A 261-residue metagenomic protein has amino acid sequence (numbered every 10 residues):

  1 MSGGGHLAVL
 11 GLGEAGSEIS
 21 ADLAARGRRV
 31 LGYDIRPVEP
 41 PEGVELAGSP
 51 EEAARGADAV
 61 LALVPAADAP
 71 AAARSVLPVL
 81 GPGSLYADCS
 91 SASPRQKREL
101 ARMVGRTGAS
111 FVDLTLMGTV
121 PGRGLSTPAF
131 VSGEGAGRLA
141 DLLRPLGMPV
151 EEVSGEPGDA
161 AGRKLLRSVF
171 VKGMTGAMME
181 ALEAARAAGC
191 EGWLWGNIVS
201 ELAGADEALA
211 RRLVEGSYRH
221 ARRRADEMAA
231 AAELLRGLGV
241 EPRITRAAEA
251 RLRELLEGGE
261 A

Functional and structural regions predicted by a protein language model:
M1-G56, V79: NAD(P)+-binding Rossmann beta1-loop-alpha1 motif at the extreme N-terminus of oxidoreductases
L7, V30-L31, F111, V150 (+1 more regions): Hydrophobic anchor at the start of a short beta-strand that flanks the dinucleotide cofactor-binding loop
L10, Y33, A62-L63, L114: The conserved SAM/SAH-binding core of class I Rossmann-like methyltransferase domains, concentrating on the hydrophobic
P50-F111: Rossmann-fold NAD(P) dinucleotide-binding segment
A69, A92, Q96-V171: Rossmann-fold dinucleotide-binding core
R163-G259: Helical "substrate-binding/catalytic lid" subdomain of Rossmann-like NAD(P)-dependent dehydrogenases/reductases
